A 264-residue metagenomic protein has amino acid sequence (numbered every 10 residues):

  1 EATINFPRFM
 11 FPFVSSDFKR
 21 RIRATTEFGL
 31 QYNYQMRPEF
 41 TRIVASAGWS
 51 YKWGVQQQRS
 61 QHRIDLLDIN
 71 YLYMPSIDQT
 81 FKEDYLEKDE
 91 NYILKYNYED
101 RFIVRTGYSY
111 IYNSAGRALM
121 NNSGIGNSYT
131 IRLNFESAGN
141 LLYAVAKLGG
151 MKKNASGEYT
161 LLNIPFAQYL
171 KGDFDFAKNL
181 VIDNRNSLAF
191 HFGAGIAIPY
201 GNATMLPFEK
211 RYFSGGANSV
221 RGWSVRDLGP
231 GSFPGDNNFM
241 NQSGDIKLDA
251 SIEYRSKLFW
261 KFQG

Functional and structural regions predicted by a protein language model:
E1, S60-G264: C-terminal outer-membrane beta-barrel translocator/porin domains of Gram-negative envelope proteins and their
E1, Y34-I43, L141-L142: Solvent-exposed loop/turn segments connecting transmembrane beta-strands in outer-membrane beta-barrel proteins
E1-F9, F28-Q31: Predominantly transmembrane beta-strands of Gram-negative outer membrane beta-barrel pores used for transport
F11-S16: Active-site phosphate-binding and catalytic loops of NTP-dependent enzymes
F18-T25: Acidic, low-complexity glycine/serine/threonine-rich segments
T25, N33-R37, S50-K52, A197: Short, basic/low-complexity N-terminal boundary segments at the transition from targeting/disordered tails
L30, Q57-Q61: C-terminal tail/extension regions appended to the core domain(s) of diverse proteins
G48-Q58: Generic detector of multi-pass transmembrane helix bundles and their immediately adjacent loops in polytopic membrane
